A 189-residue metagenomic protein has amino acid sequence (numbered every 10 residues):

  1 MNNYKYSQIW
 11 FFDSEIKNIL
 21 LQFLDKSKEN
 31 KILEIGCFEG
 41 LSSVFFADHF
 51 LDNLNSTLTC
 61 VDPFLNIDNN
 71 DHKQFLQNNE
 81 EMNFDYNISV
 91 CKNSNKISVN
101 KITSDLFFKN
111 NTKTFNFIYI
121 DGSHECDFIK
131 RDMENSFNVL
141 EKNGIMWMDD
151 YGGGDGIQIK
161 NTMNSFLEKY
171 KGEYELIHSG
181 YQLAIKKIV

Functional and structural regions predicted by a protein language model:
N2-S7, N18-V189: S-adenosylmethionine/decaboxylated-SAM
E15: Walker A/P-loop-proximal flanking segment of P-loop NTPase domains
